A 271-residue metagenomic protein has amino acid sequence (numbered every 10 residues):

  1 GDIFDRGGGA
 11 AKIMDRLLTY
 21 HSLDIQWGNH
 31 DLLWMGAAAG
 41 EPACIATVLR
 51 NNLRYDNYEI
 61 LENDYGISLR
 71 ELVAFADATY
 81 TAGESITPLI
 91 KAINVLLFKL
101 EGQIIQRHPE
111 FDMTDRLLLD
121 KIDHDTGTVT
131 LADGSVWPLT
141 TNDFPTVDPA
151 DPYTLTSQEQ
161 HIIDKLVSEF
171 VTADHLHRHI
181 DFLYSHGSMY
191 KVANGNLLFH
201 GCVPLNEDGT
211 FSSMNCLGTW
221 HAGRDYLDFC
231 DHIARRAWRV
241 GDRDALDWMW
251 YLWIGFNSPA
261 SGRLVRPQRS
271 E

Functional and structural regions predicted by a protein language model:
G1-E271: Feature recognizes metal-dependent phosphohydrolase scaffolds
